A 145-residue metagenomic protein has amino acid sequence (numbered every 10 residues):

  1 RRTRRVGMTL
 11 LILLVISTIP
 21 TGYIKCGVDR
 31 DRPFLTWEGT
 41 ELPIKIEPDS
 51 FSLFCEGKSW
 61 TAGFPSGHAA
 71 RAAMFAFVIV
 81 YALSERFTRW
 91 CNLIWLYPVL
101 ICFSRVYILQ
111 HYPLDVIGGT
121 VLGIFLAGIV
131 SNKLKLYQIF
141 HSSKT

Functional and structural regions predicted by a protein language model:
R1-Y23: Interfacial segments of alpha-helical transmembrane regions
V6-G7, P33, W90, V116: Alpha-helical transmembrane segments and their helix-entry boundary regions
S17-E38: Transmembrane alpha-helix/helix-exit interface in multi-pass inner-membrane proteins
F34-S50: Peri-membrane helix termini and adjoining interfacial loops of integral membrane proteins
I46-T145: Membrane-embedded catalytic cores of phosphoryl/pyrophosphoryl-handling enzymes
